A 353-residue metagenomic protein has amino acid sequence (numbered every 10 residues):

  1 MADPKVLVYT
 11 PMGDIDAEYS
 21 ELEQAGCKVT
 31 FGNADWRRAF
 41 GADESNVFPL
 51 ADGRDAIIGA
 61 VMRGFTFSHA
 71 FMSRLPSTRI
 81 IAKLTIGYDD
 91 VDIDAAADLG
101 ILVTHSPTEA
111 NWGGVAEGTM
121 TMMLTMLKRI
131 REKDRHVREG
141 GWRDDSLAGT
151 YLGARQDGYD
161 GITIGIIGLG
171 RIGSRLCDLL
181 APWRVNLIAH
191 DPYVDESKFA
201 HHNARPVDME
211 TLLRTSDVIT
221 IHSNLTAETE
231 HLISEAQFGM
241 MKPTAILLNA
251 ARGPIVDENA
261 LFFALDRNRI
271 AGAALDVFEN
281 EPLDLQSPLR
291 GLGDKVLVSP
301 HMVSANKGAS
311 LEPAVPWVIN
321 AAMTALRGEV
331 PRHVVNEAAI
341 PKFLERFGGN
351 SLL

Functional and structural regions predicted by a protein language model:
M1-T108, S234: An N-terminal-biased, well-structured beta-alpha scaffold segment characteristic of Rossmann-like dinucleotide-binding
P11, L169-G170: Glycine-rich Rossmann-fold phosphate-binding loop(s) that bind the pyrophosphate of adenine dinucleotide cofactors
D52, S68-M72, I188, P192-P288: Rossmann-like adenosine-cofactor binding region
P107-T163, D178: Phosphate-binding beta-alpha-beta segment of Rossmann-like dinucleotide-binding domains, i.e., the NAD(P)
G173-S174: N-terminal Rossmann-fold NAD(P) dinucleotide-binding loop
C177, A181, L265-D266: Gly/Ala-rich phosphate-binding loop of Rossmann-like dinucleotide-binding domains, activating on the conserved
P182-N186: Conserved S-adenosyl-L-methionine
T244-L353: Rossmann-like dinucleotide-binding domain for NAD(H)/NADP(H)
